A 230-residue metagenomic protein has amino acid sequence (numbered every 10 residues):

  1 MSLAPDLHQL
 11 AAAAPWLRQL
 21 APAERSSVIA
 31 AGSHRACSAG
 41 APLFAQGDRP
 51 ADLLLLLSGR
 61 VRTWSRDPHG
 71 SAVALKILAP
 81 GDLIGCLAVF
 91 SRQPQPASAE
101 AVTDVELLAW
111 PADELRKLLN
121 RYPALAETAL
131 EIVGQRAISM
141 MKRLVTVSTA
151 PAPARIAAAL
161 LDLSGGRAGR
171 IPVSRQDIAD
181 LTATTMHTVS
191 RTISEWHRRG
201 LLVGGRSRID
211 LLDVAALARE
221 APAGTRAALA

Functional and structural regions predicted by a protein language model:
M1-A39, I84, A88-V89: Cyclic nucleotide-binding regulatory module and flanking cytosolic helices
W16, A41-T103: Cyclic nucleotide-binding regulatory domains
R25, L83, L115-R116, L217: A generic structural signal for short hydrophobic patches within well-formed alpha-helices
L53, I77, A109, P172 (+1 more regions): Short aromatic/basic micro-patch
W64, C86-L87, K117-L118, A159 (+1 more regions): Residues that scaffold the ATP/ADP-binding catalytic core of kinase and kinase-like folds
V102-D104, D113, N120-M186: Polybasic "coupling" helices that flank or enter modular domains
A150-A152, A159-A230: Phosphate-/nucleic-acid-contacting segments
